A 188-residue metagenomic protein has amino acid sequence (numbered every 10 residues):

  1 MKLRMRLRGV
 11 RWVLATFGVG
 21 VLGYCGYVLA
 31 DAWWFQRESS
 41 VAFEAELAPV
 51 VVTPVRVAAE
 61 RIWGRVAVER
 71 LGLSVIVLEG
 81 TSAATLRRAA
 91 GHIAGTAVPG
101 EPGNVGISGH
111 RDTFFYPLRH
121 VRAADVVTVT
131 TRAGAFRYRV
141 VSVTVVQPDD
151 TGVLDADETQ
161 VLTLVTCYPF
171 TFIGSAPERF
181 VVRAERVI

Functional and structural regions predicted by a protein language model:
K2, R8-I188: Solvent-exposed, non-transmembrane regions of membrane-associated and secreted proteins
